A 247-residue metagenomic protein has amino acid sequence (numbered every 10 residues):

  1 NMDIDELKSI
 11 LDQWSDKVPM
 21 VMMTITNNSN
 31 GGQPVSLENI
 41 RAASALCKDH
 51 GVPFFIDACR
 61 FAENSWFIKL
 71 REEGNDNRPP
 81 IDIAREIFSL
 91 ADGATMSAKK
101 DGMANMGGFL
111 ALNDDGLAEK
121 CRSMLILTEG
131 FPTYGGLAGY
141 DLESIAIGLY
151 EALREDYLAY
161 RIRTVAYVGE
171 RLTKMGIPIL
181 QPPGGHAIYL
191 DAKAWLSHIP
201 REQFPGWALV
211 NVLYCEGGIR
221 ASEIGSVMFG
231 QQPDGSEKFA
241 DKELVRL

Functional and structural regions predicted by a protein language model:
N1-I179, L190, I199-P200, W207: Conserved PLP-enzyme active-site core in the AAT-like
G130, A166-L247: Conserved C-terminal alpha-helix-loop-beta "cap" of PLP-dependent enzymes that closes/shapes the active-site mouth
